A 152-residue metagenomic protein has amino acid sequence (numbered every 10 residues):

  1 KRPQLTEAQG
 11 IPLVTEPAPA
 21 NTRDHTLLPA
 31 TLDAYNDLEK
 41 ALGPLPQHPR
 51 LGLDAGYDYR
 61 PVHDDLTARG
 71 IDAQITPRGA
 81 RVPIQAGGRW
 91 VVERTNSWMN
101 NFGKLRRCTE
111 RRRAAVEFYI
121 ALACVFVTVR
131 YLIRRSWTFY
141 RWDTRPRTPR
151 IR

Functional and structural regions predicted by a protein language model:
K1-D72, P77-R78, A123, R130 (+1 more regions): Polybasic low-complexity intrinsically disordered regions
R60, D64-D65, R69, V82-R152: Basic, amphipathic alpha-helical segments enriched in Lys/Arg and hydrophobic/aromatic residues
